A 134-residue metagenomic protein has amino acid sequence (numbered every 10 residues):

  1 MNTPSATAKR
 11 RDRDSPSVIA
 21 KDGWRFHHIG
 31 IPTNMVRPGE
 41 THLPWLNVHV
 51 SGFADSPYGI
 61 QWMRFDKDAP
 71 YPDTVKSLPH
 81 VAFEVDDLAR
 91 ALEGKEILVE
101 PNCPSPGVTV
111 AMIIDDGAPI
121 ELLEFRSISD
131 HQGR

Functional and structural regions predicted by a protein language model:
M1-D55, I60-D73, E96-R134: Vicinal oxygen chelate
T74-N102: Mid-chain, well-packed structural core segment of small domains
